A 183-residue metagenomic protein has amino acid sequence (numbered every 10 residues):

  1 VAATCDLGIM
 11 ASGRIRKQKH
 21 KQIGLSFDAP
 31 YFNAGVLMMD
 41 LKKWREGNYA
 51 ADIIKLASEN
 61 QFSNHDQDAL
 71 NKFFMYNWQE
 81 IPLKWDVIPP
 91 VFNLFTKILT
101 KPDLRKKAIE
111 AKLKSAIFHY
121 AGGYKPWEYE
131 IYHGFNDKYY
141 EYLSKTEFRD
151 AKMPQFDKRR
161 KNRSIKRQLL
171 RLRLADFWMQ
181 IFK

Functional and structural regions predicted by a protein language model:
V1-H20: Conserved donor-nucleotide/metal-binding helix-loop-beta segment in metal-dependent transferases, i.e., the alpha-helix
Q18-I23, D52-K55: Flexible glycine/proline-enriched surface loops and loop-helix/loop-strand junctions
K21-F27, P102-K107: Short, P/G- and charge-enriched loop/turn segments at secondary-structure junctions
G24-V36: A recurrent flexible, glycine/aromatic-enriched loop bordering the glycosyltransferase active site that acts as
A34, M39-K183: A glycosyltransferase accessory/donor-loop signature
